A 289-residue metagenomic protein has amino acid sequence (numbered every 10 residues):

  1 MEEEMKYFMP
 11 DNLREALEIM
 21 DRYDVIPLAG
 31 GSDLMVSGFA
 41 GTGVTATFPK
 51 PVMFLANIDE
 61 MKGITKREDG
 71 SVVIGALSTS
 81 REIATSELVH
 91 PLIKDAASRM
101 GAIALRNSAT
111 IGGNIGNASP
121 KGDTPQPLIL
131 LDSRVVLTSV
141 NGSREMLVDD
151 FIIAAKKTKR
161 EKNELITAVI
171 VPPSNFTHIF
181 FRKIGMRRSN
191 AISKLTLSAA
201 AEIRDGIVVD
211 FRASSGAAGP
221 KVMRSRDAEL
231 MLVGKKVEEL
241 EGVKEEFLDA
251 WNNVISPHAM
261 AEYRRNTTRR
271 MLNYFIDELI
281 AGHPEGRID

Functional and structural regions predicted by a protein language model:
M1-D289: C-terminal structural segment of proteins
